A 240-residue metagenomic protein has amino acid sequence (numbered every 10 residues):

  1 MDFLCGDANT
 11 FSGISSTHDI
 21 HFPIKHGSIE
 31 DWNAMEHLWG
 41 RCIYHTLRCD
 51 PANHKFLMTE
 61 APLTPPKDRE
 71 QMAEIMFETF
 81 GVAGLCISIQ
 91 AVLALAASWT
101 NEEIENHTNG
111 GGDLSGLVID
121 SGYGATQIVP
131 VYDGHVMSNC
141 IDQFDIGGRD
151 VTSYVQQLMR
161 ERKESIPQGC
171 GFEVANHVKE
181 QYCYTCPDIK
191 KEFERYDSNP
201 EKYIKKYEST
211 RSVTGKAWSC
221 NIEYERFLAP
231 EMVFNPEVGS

Functional and structural regions predicted by a protein language model:
M1-S240: C-terminal region/appendage detector
